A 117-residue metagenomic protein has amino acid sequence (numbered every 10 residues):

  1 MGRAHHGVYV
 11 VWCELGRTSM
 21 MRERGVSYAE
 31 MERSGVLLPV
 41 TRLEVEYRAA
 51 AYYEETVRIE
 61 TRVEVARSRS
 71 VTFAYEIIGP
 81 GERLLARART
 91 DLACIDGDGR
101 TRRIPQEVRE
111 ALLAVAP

Functional and structural regions predicted by a protein language model:
M1-T41, I95-P117: Hot-dog-fold acyl-thioester-processing enzymes
M20-V71, L85-R87, L92: Hydrophobic beta-strand-centered segment that forms part of the acyl-chain substrate-binding groove
Y52-T56, E64-P117: HotDog/MaoC-like acyl-thioester-processing domains
